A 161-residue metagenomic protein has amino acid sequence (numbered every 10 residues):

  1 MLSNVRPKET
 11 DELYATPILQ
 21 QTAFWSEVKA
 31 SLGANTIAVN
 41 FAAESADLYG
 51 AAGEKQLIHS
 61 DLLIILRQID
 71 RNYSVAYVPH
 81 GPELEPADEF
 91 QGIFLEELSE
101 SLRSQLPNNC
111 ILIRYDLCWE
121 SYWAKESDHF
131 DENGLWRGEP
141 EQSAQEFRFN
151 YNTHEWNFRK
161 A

Functional and structural regions predicted by a protein language model:
M1-A161: N-acyltransferase acceptor-side catalytic subdomain
